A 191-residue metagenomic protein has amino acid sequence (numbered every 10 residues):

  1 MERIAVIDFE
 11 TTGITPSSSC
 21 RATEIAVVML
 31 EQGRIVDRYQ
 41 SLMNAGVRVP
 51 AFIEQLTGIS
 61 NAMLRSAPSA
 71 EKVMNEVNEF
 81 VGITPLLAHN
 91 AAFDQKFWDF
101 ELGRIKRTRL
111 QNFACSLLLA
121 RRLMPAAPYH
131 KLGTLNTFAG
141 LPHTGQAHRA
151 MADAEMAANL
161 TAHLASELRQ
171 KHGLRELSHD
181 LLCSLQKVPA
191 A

Functional and structural regions predicted by a protein language model:
M1-Q111, P125-A126, H130-G145: Conserved non-catalytic scaffold segment of RNase H-like nuclease domains
F97, E155-N159: Short amphipathic alpha-helical face segments that pack within enzyme cores and frequently flank/anchor catalytic
T108-A120: Conserved beta-strand -> loop -> alpha-helix junction used to position metal-binding or nucleic-acid-contacting
F138, A158-A191: Acidic two-metal-ion nuclease catalytic site recognized across multiple nuclease folds, prominently DnaQ/RNase D-T
H148-M151: Short glycine/threonine-rich catalytic loop with a Thr-x-Gly-x-Asp
